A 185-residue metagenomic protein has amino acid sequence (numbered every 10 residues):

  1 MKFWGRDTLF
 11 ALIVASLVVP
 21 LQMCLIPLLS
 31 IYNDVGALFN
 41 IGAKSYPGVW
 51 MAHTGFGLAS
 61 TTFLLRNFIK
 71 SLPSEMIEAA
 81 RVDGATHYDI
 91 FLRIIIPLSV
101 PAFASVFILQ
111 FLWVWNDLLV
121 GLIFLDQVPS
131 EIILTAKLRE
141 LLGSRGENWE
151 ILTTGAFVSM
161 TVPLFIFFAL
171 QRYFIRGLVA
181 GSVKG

Functional and structural regions predicted by a protein language model:
M1-G185: A structural signal for multi-pass alpha-helical bundles of membrane permease subunits that mediate small-molecule
